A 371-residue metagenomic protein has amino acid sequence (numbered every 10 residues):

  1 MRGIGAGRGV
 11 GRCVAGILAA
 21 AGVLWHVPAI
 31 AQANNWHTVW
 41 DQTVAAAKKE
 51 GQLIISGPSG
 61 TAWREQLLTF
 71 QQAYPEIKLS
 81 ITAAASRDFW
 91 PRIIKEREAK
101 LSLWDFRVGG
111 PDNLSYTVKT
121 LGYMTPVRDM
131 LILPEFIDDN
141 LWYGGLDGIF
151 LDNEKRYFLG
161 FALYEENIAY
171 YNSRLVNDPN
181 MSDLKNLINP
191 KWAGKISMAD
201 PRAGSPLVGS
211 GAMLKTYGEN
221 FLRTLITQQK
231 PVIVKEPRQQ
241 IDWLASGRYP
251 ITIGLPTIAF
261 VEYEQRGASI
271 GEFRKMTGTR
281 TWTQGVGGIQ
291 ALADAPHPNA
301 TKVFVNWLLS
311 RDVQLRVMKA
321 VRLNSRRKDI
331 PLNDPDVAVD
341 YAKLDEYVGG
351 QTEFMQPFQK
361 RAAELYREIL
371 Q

Functional and structural regions predicted by a protein language model:
H26-P28: N-terminal signal peptide c-region/cleavage motif recognized by signal peptidases
W36, A342-Q371: Conserved C-terminal helix/tail region of periplasmic/extracytoplasmic solute-binding proteins
H37-K48, P58-K78: Short, polar/charged alpha-helical segment
S56, K100-V108, P250-P256, G271-E272: Paired acidic/hydrophobic, glycine-rich loop segments that form the ligand-binding mouth/hinge of periplasmic-binding
S56-L68, S80-I94, S102-I241, A245: Extracytoplasmic ligand-binding site segments that recognize negatively charged/polar headgroups
N113-T117, I251-G271: A ligand-binding cleft/hinge motif common to bilobed small-molecule-binding domains
R223-T227, P231-V234, G267-A295: Periplasmic-binding protein-like
G287-Q351: Mature extracytoplasmic/periplasmic domains
